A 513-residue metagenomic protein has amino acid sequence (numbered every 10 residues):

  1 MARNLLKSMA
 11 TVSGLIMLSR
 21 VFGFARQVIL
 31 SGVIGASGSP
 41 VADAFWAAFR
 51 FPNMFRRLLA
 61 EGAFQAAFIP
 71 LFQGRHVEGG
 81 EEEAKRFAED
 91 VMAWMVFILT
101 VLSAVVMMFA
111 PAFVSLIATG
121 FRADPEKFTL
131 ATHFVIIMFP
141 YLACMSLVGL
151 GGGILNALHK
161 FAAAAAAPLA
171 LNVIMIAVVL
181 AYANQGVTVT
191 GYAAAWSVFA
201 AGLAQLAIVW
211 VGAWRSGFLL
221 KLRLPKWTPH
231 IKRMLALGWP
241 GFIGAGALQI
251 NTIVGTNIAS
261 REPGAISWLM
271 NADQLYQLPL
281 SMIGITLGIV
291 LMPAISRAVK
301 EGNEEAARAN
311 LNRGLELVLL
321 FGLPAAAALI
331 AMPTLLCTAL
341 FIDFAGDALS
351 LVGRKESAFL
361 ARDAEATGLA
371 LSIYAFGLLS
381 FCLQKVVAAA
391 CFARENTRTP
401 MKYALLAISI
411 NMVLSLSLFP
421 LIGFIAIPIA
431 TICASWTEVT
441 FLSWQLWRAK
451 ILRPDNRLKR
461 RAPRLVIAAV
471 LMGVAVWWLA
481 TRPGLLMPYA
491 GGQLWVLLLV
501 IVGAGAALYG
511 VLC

Functional and structural regions predicted by a protein language model:
M1-C513: Membrane-embedded alpha-helical bundles of multi-pass transporters/translocases, especially carrier/permease families
